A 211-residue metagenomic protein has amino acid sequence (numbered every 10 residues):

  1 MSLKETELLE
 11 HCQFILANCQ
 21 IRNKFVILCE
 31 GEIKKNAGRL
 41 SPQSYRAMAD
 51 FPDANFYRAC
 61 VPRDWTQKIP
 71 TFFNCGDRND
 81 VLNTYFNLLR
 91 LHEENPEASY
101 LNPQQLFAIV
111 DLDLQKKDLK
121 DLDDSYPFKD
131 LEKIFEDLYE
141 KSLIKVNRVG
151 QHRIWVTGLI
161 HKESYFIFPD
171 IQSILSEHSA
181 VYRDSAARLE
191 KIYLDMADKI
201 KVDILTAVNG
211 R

Functional and structural regions predicted by a protein language model:
M1-S2, T6-L9, V146-R153: Mixed-charge, polar/low-complexity N-terminal
S2-L114: RecA-like P-loop NTPase motor core
D111-R211: Activity-critical C-terminal alpha-helical subdomain
